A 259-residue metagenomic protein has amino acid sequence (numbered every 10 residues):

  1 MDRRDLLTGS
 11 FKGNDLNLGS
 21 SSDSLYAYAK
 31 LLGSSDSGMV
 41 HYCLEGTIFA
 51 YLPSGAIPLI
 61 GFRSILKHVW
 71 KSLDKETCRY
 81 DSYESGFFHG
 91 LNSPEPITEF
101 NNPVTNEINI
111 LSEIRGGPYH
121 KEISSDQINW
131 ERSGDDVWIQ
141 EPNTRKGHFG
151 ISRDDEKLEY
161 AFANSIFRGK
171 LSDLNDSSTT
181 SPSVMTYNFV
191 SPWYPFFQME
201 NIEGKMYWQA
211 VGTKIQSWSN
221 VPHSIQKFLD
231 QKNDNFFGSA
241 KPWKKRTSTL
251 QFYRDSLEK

Functional and structural regions predicted by a protein language model:
M1-K12: N-terminal secretory signal peptides and thylakoid transit peptides that target proteins across membranes
S34-T47: A short, Trp-centered hydrophobic/proline-enriched beta-strand micro-motif
Y51: Short, solvent-exposed loop/turn elements at domain surfaces
G55-S183: Predominantly extracellular/secreted and cell-surface proteins with exposed, flexible low-complexity segments
D154, E159-A163, R168, S172-W208 (+2 more regions): Domain-length functional cores that host ligand/cofactor binding and catalytic or interaction surfaces in mature
V190-K259: Edge beta-strand at a domain terminus
